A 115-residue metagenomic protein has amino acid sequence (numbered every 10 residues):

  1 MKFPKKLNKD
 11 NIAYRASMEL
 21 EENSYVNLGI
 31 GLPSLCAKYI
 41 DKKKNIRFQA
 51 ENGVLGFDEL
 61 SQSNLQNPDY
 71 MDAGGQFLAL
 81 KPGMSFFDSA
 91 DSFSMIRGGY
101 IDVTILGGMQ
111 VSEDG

Functional and structural regions predicted by a protein language model:
M1-P82: N-terminal active-site beta-alpha-beta segment that forms phosphate/nucleotide-binding and substrate-recognition loops
Q62-S112: Ligand-binding beta-strand-loop-alpha-helix segment within the catalytic cores of soluble metabolic enzymes
